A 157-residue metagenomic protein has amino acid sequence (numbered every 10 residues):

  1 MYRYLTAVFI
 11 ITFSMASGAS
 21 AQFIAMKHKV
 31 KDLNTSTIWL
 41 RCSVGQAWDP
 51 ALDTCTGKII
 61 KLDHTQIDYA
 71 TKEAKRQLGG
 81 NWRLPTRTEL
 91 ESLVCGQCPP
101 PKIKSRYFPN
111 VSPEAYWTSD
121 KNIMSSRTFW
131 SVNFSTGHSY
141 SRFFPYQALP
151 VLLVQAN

Functional and structural regions predicted by a protein language model:
Y4-F13: Sec-dependent N-terminal signal peptides
S14-G18: N-terminal signal peptide c-region/cleavage motif recognized by signal peptidases
A19-K31: Short acidic, Pro/Gly- and aromatic-enriched capping/linker segments at domain boundaries
M26, T35, G80, S112-Y116 (+2 more regions): Residues that flank catalytic or metal-binding motifs in active/ligand-binding sites
H28, L33-N34, L40-R83, R87-T88 (+3 more regions): Short aromatic-cysteine micro-motif
D68-N81, R87-F134, A156: An exposed tryptophan-centered "aromatic clamp" motif
S135-N157: Disulfide-stabilized, aromatic/cysteine-rich ligand-recognition loop
